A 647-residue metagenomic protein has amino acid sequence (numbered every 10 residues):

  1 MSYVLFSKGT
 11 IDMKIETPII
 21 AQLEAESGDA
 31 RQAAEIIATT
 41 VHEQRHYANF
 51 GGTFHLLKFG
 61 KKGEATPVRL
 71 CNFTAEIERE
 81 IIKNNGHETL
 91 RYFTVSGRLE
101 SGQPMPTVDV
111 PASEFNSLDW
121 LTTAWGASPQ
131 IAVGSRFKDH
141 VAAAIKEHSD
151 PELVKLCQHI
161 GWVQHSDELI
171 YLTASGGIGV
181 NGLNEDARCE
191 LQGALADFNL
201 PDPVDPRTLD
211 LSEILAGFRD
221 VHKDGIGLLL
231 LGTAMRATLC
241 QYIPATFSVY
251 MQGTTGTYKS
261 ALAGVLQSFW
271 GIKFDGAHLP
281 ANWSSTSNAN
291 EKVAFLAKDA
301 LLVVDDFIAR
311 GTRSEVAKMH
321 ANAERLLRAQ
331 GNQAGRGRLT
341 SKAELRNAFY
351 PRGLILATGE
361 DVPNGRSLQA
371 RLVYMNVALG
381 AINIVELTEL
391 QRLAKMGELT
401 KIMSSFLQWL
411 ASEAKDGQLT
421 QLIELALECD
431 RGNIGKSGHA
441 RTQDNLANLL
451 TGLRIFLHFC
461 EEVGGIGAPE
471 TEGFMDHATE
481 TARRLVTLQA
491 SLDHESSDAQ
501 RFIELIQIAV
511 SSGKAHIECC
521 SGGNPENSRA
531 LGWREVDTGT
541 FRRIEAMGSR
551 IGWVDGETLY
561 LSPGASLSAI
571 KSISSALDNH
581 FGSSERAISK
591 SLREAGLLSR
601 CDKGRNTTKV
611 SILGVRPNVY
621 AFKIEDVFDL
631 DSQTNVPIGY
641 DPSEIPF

Functional and structural regions predicted by a protein language model:
I11-G225, L266, K292-V293, A297-K298: Conserved glycine-centered beta->alpha loop in an early N-terminal alpha/beta scaffold
H165, L169-L209, G217-V221, R310 (+1 more regions): DNA transaction DNA-binding modules
D186-G276, L446, S566: P-loop NTPase catalytic core of nucleic-acid-dependent motor ATPases
L262-V316: AAA+/P-loop NTPase substrate/partner-engagement loops
F295-A297, L339-A357: AAA+/SF3 P-loop NTPase mechanochemical coupling elements
A309-R310, N332, V362-P363: Residues immediately C-terminal
M319-R338: Conserved catalytic/switch belt of AAA+ P-loop NTPases
F349-P351, R366-G467: Phosphate-sensing "switch" segment of ASCE/P-loop ATPases
